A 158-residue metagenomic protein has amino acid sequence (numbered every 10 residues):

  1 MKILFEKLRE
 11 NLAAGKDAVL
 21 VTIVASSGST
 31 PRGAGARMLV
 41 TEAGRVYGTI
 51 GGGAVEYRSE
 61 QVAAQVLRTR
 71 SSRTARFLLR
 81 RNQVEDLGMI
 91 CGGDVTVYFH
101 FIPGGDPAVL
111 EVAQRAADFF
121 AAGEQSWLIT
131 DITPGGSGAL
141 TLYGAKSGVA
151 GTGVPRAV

Functional and structural regions predicted by a protein language model:
M1-V158: Segments forming oxygen-rich coordination pockets for charged ligands
